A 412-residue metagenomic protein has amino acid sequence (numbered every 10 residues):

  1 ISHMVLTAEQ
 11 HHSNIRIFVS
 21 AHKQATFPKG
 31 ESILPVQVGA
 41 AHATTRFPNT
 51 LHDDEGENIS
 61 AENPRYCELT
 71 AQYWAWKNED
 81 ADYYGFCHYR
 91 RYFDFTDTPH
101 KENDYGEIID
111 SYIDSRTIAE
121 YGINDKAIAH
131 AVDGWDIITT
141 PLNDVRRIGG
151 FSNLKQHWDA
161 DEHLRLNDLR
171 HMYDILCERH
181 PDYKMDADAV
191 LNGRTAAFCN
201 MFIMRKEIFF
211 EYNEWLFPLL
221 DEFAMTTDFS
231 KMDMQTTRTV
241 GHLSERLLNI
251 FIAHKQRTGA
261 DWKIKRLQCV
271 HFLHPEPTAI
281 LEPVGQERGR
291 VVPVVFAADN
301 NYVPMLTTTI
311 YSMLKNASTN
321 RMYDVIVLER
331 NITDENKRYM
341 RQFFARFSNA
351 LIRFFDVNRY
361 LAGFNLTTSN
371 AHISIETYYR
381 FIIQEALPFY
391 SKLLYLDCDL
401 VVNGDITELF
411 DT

Functional and structural regions predicted by a protein language model:
S2-G285: ER/Golgi luminal nucleotide-sugar-dependent glycosyltransferases, focusing on the catalytic module
K29-I33, E335-F347: Short, aromatic/basic amphipathic alpha-helical patches
Q37-Y73, F344-I383: Active-site-proximal specificity loops/subdomain of glycosyltransferases
G85-C87, K392-L396: Short aromatic-hydrophobic micro-motifs that form the base-stacking/packing surface for donor nucleotide recognition
R90-R91, D397-V401: The conserved acidic donor/metal-binding loop of glycosyltransferases
D97, D405-T407: Acidic donor-diphosphate engagement hotspot in glycosyltransferases and nucleotidyltransferases that stabilizes
V303-S318: Histidine-anchored nucleotide/phosphate-binding helix
D324-N331: Short internal beta-strands
